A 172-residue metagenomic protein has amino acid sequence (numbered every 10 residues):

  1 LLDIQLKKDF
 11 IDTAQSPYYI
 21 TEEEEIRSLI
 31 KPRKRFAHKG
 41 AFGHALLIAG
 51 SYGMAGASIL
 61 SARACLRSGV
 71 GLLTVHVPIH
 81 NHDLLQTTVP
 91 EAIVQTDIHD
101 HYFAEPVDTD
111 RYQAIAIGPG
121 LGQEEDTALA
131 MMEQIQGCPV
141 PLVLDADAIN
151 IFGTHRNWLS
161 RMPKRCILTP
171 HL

Functional and structural regions predicted by a protein language model:
L1-A146, N150-L172: Small-residue (G/A/S/T)-rich helix-start motifs and N-terminal tracts that mark the onset
